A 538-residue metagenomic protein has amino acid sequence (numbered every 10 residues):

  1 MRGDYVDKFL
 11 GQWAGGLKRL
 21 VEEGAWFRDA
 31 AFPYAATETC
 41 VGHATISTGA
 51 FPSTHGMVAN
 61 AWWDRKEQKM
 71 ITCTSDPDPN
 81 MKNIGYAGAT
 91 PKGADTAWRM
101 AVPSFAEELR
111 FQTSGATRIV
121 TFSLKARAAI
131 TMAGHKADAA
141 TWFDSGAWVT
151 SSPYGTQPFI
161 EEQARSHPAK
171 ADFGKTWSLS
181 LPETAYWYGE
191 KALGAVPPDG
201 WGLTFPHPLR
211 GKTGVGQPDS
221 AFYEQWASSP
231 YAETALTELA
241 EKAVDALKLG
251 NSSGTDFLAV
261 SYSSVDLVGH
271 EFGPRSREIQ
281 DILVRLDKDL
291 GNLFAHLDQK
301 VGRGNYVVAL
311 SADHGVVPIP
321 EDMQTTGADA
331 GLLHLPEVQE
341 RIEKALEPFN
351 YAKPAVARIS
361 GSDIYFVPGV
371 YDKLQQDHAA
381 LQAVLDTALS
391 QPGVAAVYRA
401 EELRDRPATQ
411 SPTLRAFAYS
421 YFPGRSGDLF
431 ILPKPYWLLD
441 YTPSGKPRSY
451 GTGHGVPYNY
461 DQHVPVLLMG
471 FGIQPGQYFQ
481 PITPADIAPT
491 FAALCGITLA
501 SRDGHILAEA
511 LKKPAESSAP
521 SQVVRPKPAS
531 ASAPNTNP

Functional and structural regions predicted by a protein language model:
M1-A25: Active-site-proximal N-terminal segment of extracellular/periplasmic enzymes that hydrolyze or transfer
Q12, E38, A61, R65-A94 (+7 more regions): Secreted, luminal/periplasmic, and some membrane-associated catalytic domains that remodel anionic oxygen-ester
R19-E22, V102-F111, G361-Y398, G472 (+2 more regions): Non-catalytic, well-ordered alpha-helical segments in soluble enzyme domains
R28-A44, T121-I130, S261-S263, A312-G315 (+1 more regions): Short, solvent-exposed turn/loop segments enriched in Gly/Ser/Thr/Pro and often Arg
A50-F51, M57-G254, S263-H270, L389-A396 (+1 more regions): His/Asp/Glu-rich, glycine-adjacent segments that coordinate divalent cations and/or stabilize oxyanion chemistry on
W226-S252, V265-Y306, A383-V384, F491: A long, amphipathic alpha-helix that forms part of the scaffold/cap immediately adjacent to metal-dependent active
T325, L333-Q376, Y450-L494, L511-S517: Substrate-binding rim/cap in mid-to-C-terminal beta-strand-loop elements of soluble/periplasmic
A388, A395-S426, D486, G496-P528: Polar, surface-exposed loop/tail segments that function as active-site lids or cofactor/substrate-recognition elements
